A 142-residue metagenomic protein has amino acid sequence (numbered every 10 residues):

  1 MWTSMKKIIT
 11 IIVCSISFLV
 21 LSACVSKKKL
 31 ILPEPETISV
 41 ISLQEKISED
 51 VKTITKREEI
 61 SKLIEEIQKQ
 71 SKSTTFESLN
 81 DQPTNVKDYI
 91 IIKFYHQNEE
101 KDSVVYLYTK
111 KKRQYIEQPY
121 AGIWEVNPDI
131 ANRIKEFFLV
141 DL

Functional and structural regions predicted by a protein language model:
M1-I8: Positively charged n-region of N-terminal signal peptides that target proteins for export
I9-S17: Sec-dependent N-terminal signal peptides
V20-A23: C-terminal motif of bacterial Sec signal peptides marking the signal peptidase cleavage site
V25-K27: Bacterial signal peptide processing site
P33-E49: Post-signal peptide N-terminal segment of mature Sec-exported envelope proteins
Q44-S78: Post-signal-peptide N-terminal segment of Sec-exported extracytoplasmic proteins
S73-R113: Short, structured surface segments that line ligand/substrate-binding pockets
Q118-L142: C-terminal partner/receptor-binding element of secreted or periplasmic proteins
